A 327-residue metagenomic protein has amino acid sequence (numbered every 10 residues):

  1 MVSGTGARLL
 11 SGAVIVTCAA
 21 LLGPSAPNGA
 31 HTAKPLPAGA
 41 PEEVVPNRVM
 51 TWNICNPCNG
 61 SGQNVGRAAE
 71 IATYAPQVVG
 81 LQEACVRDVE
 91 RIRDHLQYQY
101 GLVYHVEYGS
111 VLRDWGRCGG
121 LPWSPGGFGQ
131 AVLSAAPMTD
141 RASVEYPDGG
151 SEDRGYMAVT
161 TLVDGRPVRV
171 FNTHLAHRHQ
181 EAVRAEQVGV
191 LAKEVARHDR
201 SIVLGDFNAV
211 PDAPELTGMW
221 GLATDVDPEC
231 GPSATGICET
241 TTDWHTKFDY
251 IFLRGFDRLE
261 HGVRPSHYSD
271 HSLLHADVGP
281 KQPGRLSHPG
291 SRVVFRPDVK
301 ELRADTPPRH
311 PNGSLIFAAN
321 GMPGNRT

Functional and structural regions predicted by a protein language model:
M1-H31: Secretory targeting and sorting signals
G23, K34-A38, V195-S201, A209-G321 (+1 more regions): Metal-dependent phosphoester-hydrolase catalytic domains
T32-R48: N-terminal carbohydrate-binding accessory modules
P46, M50-V65, W115-C118, P122 (+3 more regions): Acidic/histidine-rich helix-loop elements that form or flank divalent-metal/phosphate-binding sites at the catalytic
N47-I54, R67-R93, L133, V159 (+5 more regions): Active-site beta-strand/loop signature of hydrolases that rely on acidic residues for catalysis
T51-P57, L81-A84, E107-R113, L133-P137 (+8 more regions): Active-site-proximal beta-strand/loop segments in catalytic clefts of secreted hydrolases
C58-V144, W220-V226: Active-site surface patch of divalent metal-dependent phosphodiester/phosphate bond hydrolases
G120-V168, N172, D257-E260: A well-ordered secondary-structure block
